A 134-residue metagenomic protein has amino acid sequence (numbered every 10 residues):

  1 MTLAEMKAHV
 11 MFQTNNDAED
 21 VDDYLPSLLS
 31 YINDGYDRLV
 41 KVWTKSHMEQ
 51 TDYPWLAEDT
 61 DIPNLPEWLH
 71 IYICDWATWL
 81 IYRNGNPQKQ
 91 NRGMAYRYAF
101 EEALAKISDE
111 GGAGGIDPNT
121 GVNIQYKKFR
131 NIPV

Functional and structural regions predicted by a protein language model:
M1-L65, D109-V134: Conserved short "hinge" loops at termini or chain/domain junctions
L39-S46, L80, N84-Q88: Amphipathic alpha-helical interaction segments
E67-W76, L80: Elongated alpha-helical scaffolds
N86-Y96: Short conserved catalytic/interaction loops centered on acidic-Pro-aromatic/His motifs
R97-G111: Short, mixed-charge aromatic SLiMs
